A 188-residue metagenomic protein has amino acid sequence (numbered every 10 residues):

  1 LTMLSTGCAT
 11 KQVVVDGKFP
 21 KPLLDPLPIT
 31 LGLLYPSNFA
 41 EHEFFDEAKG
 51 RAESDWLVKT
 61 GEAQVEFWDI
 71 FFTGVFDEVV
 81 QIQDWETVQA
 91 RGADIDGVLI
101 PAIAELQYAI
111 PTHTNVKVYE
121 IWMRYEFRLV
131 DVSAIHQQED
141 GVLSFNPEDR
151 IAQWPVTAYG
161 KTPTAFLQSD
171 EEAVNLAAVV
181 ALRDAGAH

Functional and structural regions predicted by a protein language model:
L1-S5: Bacterial N-terminal signal peptides
G7-F71: A structural "domain/chain start" motif
A9-V13, W85-I151: Surface-exposed short loop/turn segments
P36-F39, A102-Y108, T157: Generic short beta-strand segments
A52-T60, V132-H188: Short secondary-structure boundary motifs at beta->alpha junctions and helix caps
V65, D69, T73, V179-G186: Extracytoplasmic/secreted envelope proteins and their assembly/folding machinery, especially bacterial periplasmic
D69-R91: Short beta-strand->alpha-helix linker/helix-N-cap micro-motif that forms a surface specificity/interaction loop
